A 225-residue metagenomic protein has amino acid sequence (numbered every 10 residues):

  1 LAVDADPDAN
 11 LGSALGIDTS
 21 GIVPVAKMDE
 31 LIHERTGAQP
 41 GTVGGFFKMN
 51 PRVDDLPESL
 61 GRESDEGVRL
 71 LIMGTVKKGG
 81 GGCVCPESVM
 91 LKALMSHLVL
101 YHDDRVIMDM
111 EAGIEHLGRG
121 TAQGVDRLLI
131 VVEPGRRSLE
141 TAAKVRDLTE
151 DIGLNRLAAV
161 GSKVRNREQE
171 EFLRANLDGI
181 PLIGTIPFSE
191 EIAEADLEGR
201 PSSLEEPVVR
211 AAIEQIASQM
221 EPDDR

Functional and structural regions predicted by a protein language model:
L1-E66: N-terminal phosphate/diphosphate-binding loop that engages ATP/GTP or pyrophosphate donors across diverse enzyme folds
A2, V68-L70, L182-T185: Conserved beta-strand scaffold positions in the cores of enzyme catalytic domains, especially in NTP/NDP-utilizing
A5-D8, K163-R167, S189: Residues in the short beta-alpha loop(s) of Rossmann-like NAD(P)-binding domains
G44-A112: Phosphate-binding/switch loop-helix module in NTP-utilizing enzymes
M73, P187-F188: Active-site donor-binding loop signature of nucleotide-sugar glycosyltransferases
P86-T185, E194: Conserved catalytic-core segment of NTP-binding enzymes
D196-V209: C-terminal boundary of histidine-terminating zinc-finger modules
A211-D224: C-terminal alpha-helix
